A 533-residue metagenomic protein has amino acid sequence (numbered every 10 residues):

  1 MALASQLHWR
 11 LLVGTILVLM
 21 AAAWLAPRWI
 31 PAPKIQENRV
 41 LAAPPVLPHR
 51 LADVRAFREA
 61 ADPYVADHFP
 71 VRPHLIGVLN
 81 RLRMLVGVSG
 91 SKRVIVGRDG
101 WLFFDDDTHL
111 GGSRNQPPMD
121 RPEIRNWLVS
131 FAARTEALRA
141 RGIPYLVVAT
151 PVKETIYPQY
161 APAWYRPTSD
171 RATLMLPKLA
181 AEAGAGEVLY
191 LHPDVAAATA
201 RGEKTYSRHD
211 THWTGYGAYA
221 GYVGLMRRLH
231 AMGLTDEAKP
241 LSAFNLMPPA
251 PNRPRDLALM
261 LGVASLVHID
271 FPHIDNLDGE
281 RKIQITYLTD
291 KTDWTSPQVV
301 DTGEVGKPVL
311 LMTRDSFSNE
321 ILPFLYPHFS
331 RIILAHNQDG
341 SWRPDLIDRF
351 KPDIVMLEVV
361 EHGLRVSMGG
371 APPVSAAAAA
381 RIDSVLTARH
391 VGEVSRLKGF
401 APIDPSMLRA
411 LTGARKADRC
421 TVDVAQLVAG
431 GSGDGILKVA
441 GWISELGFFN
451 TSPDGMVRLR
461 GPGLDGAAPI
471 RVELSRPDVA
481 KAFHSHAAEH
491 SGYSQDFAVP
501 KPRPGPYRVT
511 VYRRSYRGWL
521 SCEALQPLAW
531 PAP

Functional and structural regions predicted by a protein language model:
M1-P533: Extracellular glycan-modifying ectodomains
